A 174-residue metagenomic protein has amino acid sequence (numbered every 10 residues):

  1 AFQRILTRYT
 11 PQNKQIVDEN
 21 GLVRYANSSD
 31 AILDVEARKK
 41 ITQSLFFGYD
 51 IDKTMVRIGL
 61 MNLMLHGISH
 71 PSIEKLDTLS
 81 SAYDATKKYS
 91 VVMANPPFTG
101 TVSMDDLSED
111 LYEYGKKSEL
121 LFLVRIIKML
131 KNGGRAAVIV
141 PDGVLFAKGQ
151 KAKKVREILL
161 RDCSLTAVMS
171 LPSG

Functional and structural regions predicted by a protein language model:
A1-A94, T99-T101, D106, D110 (+5 more regions): Conserved S-adenosyl-L-methionine
M93, A137-I139, V168-S170: Short, conserved beta-strand edge motifs with alternating hydrophobic and charged residues
M129, I158-L159: Conserved catalytic core of Hanks-type protein kinase domains
L130-A136: Short glycine-dipeptide loop
V144-K148: Acceptor-substrate binding/catalytic loop of class I
S164-G174: Class I S-adenosyl-L-methionine
